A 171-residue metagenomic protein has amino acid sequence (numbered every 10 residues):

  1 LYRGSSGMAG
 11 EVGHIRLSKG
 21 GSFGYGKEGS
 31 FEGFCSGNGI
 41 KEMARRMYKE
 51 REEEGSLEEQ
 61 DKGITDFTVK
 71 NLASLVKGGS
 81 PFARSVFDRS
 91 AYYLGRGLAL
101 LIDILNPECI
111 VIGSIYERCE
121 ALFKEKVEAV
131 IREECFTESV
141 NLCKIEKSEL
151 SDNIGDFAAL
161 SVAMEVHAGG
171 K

Functional and structural regions predicted by a protein language model:
L1-G7: Hydrophobic alpha-helical segments and helix pairs
G7-G24: A short, polar/charged loop-to-alpha-helix boundary motif
K19-K171: ATP-binding/phosphotransfer module of carbohydrate and carboxylate kinases, centering on a glycine-rich
